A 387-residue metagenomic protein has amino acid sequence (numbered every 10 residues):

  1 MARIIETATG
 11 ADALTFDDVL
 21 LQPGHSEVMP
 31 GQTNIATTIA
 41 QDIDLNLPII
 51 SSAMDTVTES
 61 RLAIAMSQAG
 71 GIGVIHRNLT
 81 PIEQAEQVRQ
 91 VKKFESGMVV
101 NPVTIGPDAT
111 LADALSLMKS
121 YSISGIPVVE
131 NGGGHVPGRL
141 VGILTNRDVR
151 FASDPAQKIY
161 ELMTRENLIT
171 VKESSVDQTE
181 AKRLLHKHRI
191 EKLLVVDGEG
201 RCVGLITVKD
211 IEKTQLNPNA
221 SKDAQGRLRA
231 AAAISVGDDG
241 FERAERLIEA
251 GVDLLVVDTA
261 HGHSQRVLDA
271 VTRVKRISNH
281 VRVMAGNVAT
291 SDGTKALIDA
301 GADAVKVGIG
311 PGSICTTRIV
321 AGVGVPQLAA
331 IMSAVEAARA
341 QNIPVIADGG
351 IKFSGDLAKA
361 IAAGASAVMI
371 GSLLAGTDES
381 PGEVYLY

Functional and structural regions predicted by a protein language model:
M1-A40, I72: Conserved, well-structured core domains of diverse proteins
A2, E6-A11, H135-V136, N217 (+2 more regions): Conserved active-site-proximal phosphate/metal-binding subdomains
M29, T33-L45, S52-M54, E83-I123 (+6 more regions): Bateman/CBS regulatory modules and CBS-like beta-alpha motifs in cytosolic regions of diverse proteins
G31, T80-R89, P137, S153-A156 (+7 more regions): Active-site-adjacent beta->alpha loops and helix N-cap segments on the catalytic face of soluble alpha/beta enzymes
D44-S51, G97-P102, D223-A233, R273-A289 (+2 more regions): Short beta-strand/loop segments at the ligand-binding rim of alpha/beta enzyme cores
R61-I64, E242-A250, A289-V307, A347 (+1 more regions): Catalytic cores of alpha/beta
Q68-E83, G198, V252-S264, D303-A321 (+1 more regions): Glycine-rich phosphate-binding active-site loops on the catalytic face of alpha/beta enzymes
V74-N78, V103-I105, G125-V129, T170-K172 (+6 more regions): Catalytic beta/alpha-barrel core
